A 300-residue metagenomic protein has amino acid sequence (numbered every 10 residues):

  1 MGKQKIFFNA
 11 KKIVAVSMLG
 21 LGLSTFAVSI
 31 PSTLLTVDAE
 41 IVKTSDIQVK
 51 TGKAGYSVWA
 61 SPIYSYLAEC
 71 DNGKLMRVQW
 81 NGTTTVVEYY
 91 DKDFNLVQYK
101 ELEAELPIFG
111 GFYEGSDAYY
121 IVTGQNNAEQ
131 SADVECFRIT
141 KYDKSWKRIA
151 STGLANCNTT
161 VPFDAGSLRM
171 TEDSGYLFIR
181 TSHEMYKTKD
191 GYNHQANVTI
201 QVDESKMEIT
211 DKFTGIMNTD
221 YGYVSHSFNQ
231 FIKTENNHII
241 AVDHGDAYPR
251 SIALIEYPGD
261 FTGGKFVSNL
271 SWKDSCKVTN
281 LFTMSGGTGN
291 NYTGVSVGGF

Functional and structural regions predicted by a protein language model:
K43-V58, N95-L102, R148-T160, I209-D220 (+1 more regions): A short beta-strand motif characteristic of beta-propeller blades
K50-T85, A104-L106: Beta-strand-rich domains and repeat architectures in extracellular enzymes and scaffolds, especially beta-propellers
V58-E69, E105-G115, T159-M170, M217-E235 (+1 more regions): Repeated scaffold domains used in trafficking and secretory/extracellular systems, primarily beta-propellers
N72-R77, D117-V122, S174-R180, N236-I240: Entry beta-strands of beta-propeller and related beta-repeat scaffolds
Q79-T83, E129-E135, K187-A196, D246-R250: Short, solvent-exposed loop/turn segments at conserved positions within beta-propeller repeat blades
V87-Y90, V134-W146, Y192-E208, S251-G263: Beta-propeller blade signature
F94-A128, E135, G153-N158: Blade-loop segments of beta-propeller domains
V134-R138, R148-D173, R180-N197, G215-F228: Asp-box/WD-like beta-propeller blade repeats and closely related beta-sheet repeat scaffolds
